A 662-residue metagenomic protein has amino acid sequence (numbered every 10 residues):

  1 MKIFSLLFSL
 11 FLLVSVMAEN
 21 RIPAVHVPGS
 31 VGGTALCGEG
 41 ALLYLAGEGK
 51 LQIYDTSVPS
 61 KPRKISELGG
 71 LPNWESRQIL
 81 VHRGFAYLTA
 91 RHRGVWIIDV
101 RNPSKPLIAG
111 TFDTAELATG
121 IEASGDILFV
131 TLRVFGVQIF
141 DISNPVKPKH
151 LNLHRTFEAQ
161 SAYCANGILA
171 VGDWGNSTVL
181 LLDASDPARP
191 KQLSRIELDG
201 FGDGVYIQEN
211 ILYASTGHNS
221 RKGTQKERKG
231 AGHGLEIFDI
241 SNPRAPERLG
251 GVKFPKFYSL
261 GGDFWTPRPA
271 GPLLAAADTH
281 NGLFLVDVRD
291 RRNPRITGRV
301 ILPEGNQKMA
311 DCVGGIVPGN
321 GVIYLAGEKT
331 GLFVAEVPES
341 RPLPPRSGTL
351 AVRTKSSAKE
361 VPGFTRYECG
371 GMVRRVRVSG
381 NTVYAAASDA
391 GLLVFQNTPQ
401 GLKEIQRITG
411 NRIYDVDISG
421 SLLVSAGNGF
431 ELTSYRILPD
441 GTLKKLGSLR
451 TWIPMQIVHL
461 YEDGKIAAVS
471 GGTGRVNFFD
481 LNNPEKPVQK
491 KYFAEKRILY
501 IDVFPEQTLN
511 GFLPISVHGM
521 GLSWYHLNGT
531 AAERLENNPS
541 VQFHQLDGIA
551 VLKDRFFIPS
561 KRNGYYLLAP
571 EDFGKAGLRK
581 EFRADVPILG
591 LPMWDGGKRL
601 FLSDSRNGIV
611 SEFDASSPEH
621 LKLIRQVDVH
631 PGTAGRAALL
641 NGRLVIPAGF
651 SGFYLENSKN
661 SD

Functional and structural regions predicted by a protein language model:
S5-S15: Bacterial N-terminal signal peptides
M17-D662: Feature marking well-ordered beta-strand scaffolds used for ligand recognition
